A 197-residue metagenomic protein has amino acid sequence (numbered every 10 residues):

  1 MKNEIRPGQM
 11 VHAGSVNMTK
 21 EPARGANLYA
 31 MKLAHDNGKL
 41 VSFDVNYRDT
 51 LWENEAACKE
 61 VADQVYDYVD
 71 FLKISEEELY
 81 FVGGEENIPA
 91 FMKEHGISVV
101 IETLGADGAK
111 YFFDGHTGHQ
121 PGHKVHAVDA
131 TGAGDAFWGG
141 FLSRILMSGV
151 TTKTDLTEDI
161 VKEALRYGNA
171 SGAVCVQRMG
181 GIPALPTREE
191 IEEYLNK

Functional and structural regions predicted by a protein language model:
M1-G25: Conserved phosphate-binding/catalytic loop of the ribokinase/pfkB sugar-kinase fold
N3-E4, Q64-V65, K93: Structural alpha-helical scaffold elements that stabilize or flank donor/cofactor-binding regions in carbohydrate
G8-V11, L40-S42, V150-T152: A short alpha-helix capping/helix-coil boundary motif
S15, D49, E76, G149 (+1 more regions): Short amphipathic alpha-helical interaction patches enriched in hydrophobic/aromatic residues with interspersed Lys/Arg
V16-M18, L28, F137-F141: Conserved short hydrophobic patches within well-ordered secondary structure
M18-A90, S98, D107-G108: Conserved beta-alpha-beta core of the PfkB/ribokinase-like small-molecule kinase fold
K32-L33, G84-K197: Conserved phosphate-binding/catalytic region of the ribokinase-like
